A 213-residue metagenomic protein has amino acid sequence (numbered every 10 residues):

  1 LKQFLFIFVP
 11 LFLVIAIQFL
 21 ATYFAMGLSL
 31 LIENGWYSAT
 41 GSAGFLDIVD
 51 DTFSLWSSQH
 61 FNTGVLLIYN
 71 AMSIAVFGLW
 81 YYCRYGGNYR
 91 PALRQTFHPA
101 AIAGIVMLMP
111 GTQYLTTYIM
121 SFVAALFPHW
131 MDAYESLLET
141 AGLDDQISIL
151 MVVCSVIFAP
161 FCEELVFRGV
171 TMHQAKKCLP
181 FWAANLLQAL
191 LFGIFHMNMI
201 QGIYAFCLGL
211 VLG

Functional and structural regions predicted by a protein language model:
L1-I102: N-terminal, membrane-interfacial amphipathic/helix-forming hydrophobic leader that caps and precedes the first
F4-F12, T63-L67, I102-M107, I149 (+4 more regions): Hydrophobic alpha-helical transmembrane segments
V9-F24, L28, M72, M107-G111 (+7 more regions): Hydrophobic faces of alpha-helical transmembrane segments in multi-pass integral membrane proteins
A21-E33, Y81-Y85, T116-A124, C162-E163 (+3 more regions): Membrane-water interface at transmembrane helix exits
L31-W36, H129, G209-G213: Short alpha-helical linear motifs
Y89-L165, H173, K177: Juxtamembrane helix-loop-helix connectors linking adjacent transmembrane helices in multi-pass membrane enzymes
S148-G213: Transmembrane helix-loop-helix hairpins at the membrane interface of multi-pass integral membrane proteins
